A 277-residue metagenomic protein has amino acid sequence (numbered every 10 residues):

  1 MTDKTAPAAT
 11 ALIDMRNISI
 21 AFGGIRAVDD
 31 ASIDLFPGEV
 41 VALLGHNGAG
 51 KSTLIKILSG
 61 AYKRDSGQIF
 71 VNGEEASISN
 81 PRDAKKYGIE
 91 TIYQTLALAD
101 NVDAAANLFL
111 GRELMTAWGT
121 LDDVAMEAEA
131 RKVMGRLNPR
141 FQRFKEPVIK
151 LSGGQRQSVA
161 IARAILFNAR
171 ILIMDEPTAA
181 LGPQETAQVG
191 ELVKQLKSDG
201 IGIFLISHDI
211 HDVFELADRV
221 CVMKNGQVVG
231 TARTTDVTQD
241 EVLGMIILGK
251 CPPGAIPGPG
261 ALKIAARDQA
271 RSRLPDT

Functional and structural regions predicted by a protein language model:
T2-T277: Glycine-rich phosphate-binding loops of nucleotide-dependent enzymes
